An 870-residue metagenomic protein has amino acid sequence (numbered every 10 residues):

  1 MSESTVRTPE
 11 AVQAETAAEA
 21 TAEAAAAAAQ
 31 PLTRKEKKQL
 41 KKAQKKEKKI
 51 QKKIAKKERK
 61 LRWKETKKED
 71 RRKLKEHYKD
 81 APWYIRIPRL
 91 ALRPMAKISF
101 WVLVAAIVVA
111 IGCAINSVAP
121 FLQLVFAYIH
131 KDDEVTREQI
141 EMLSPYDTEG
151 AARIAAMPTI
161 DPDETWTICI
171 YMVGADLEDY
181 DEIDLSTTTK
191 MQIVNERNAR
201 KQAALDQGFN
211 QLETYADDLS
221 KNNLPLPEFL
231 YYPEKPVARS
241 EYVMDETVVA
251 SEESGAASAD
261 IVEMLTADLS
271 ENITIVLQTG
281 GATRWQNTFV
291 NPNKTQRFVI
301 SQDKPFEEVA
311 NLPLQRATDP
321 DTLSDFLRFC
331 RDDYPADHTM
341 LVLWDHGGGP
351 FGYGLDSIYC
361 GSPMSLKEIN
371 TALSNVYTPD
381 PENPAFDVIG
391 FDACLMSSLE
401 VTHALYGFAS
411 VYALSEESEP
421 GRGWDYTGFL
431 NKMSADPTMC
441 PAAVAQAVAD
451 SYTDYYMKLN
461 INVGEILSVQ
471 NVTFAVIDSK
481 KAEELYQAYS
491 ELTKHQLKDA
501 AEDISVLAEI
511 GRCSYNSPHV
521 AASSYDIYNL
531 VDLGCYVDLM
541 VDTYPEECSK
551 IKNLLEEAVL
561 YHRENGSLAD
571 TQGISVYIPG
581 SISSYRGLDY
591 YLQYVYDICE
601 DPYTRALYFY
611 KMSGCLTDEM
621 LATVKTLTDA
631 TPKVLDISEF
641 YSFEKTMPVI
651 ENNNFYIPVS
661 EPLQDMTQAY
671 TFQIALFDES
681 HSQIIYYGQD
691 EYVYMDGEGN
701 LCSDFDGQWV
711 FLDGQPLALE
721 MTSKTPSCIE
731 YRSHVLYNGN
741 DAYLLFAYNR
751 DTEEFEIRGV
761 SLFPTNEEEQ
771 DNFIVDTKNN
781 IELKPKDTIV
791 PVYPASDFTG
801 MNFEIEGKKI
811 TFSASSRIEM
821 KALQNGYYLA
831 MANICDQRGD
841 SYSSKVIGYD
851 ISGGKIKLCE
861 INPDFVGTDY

Functional and structural regions predicted by a protein language model:
M1-L74: N-terminal targeting leaders characterized by basic, low-complexity, disordered sequences that direct proteins
T33, K73, Y78-R86, L90 (+1 more regions): Coil-to-alpha-helix initiation sites in intrinsically disordered, low-complexity, charged segments
Y84-V104: N-terminal Sec-pathway targeting helices
S99-I115: Sec-dependent N-terminal signal peptides of Gram-positive bacterial secreted proteins and lipoproteins
N116-F121, V125, E138-D161, E228 (+5 more regions): Terminal, contiguous helix-loop blocks that mediate binding/assembly
V118-Q192, P227-P335: N-terminal extension/subdomain marker
T167-M172, T274-T279, T339-L343, D387-F391 (+2 more regions): Structural recognition of the beta-strand scaffold that forms the well-ordered cores of secreted hydrolase catalytic
T279-P381, A393-C394, L399-E400, E416-E417: Catalytic-core segments of thiol-dependent peptidases
